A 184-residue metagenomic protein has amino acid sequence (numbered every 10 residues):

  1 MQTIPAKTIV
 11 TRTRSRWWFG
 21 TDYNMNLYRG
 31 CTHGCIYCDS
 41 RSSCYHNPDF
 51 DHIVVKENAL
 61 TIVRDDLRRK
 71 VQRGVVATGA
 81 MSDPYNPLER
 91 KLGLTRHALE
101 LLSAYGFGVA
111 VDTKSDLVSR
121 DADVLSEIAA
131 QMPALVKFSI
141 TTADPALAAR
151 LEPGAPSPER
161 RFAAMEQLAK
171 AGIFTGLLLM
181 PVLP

Functional and structural regions predicted by a protein language model:
M1-K137, T141-A149, P158, F162 (+1 more regions): Conserved Radical SAM active-site core
E152-G154, Q167-P184: Conserved strand-turn element in the central/C-terminal portion of the radical SAM core barrel that lines
